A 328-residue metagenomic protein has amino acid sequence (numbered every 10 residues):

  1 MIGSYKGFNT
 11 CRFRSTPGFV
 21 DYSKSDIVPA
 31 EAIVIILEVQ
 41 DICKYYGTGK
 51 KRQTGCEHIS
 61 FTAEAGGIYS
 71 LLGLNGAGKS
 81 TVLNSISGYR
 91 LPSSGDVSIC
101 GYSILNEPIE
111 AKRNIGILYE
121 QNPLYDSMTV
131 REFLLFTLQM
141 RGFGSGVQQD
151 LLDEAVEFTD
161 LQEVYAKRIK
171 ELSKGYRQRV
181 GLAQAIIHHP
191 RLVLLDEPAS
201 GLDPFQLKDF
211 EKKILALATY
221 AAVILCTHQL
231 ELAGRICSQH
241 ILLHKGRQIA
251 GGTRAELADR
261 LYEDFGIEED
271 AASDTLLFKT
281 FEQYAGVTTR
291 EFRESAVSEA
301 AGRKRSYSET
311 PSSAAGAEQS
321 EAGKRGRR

Functional and structural regions predicted by a protein language model:
L74-G78: Walker A (P-loop) phosphate-binding loop of ABC-type ATPase nucleotide-binding domains
L135, Q139, G146-V164: Conserved ABC ATPase "signature" region
V193-E197: Catalytic Walker B motif of ABC-type/P-loop ATPase nucleotide-binding domains
L207-T219: Helical segment within the ABC ATPase nucleotide-binding domain
A233-R235: A short, surface-exposed alpha-helical micro-motif characterized by mixed small hydrophobic and charged/polar residues
